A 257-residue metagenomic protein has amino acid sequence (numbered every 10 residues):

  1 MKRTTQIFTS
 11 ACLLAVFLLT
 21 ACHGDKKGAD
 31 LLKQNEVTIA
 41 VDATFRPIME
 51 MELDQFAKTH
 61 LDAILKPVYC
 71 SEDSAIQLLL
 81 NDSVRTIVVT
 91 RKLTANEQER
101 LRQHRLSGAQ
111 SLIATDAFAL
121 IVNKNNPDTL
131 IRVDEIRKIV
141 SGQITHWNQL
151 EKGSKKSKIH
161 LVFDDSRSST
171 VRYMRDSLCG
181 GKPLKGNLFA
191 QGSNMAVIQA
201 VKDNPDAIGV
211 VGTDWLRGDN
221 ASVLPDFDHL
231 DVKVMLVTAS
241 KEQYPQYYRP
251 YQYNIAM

Functional and structural regions predicted by a protein language model:
M1-T20: Sec-dependent bacterial lipoprotein signal peptides
A11-L13, G28, A109, A190: Residues embedded in well-ordered secondary-structure elements
C22-L61, V68, E72-D73, Q77-L80 (+2 more regions): Exported/periplasmic ABC-transporter solute-binding proteins
D73-H104: Pocket-flanking alpha-helical
L93, G108-S111, F118: Short, glycine-/small- and polar/acidic-enriched structural segments that line small-molecule recognition paths
E99-S107, S111, T129: Signal peptide-directed extracytoplasmic domains
